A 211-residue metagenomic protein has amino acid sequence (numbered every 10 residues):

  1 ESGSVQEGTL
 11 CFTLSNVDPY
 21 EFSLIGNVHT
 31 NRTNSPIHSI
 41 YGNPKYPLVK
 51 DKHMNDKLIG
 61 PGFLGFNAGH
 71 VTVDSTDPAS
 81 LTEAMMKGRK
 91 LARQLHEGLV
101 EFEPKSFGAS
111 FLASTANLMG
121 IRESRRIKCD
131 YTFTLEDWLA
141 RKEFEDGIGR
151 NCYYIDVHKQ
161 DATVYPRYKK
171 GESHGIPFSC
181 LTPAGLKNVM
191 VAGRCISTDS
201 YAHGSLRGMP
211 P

Functional and structural regions predicted by a protein language model:
E1-M209: Flavin (FAD/FMN)-binding glycine-rich loop and adjacent Rossmann-like elements that form
